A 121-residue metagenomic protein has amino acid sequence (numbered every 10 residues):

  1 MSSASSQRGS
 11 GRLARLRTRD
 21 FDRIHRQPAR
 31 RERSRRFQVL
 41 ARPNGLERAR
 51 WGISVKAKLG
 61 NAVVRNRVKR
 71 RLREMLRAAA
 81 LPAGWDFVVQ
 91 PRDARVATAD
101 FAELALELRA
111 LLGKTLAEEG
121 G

Functional and structural regions predicted by a protein language model:
M1-G121: Positively charged, solvent-exposed patches that mediate nucleic-acid binding
